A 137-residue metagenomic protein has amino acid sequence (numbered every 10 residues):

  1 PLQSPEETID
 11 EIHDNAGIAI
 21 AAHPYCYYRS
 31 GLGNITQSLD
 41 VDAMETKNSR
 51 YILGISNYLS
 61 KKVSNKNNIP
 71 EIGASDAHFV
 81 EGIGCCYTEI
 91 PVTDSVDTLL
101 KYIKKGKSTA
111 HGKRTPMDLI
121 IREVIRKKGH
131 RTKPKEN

Functional and structural regions predicted by a protein language model:
P1, P24-R29: A general structural motif
E6-D10, I18, Y27-N137: Charged catalytic cores and adjacent phosphate/nucleic-acid-binding surfaces used for phosphate/nucleic-acid chemistry
I20-A22: Acidic beta-strand-to-loop metal/phosphate-binding motif
